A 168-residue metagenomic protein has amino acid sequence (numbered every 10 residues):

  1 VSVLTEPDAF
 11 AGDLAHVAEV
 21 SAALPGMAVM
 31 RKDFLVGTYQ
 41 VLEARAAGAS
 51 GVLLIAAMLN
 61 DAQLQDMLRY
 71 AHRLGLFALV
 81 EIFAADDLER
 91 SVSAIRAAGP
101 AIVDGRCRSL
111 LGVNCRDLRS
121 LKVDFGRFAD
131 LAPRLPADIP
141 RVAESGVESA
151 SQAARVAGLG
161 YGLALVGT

Functional and structural regions predicted by a protein language model:
V3, E43-Q63, I102-C107, G112-L118 (+1 more regions): Glycine-rich phosphate-binding active-site loops on the catalytic face of alpha/beta enzymes
T5, R31-D33, A56, V80-A84 (+3 more regions): A cross-domain feature marking catalytic cores of carbohydrate-active enzymes and several ubiquitous metabolic/repair
E6-P25, D33-L42, L54-H72, D86-S91 (+2 more regions): Active-site-adjacent beta->alpha loops and helix N-cap segments on the catalytic face of soluble alpha/beta enzymes
V20-K32, R73-F83, R134-E144: Short beta-strand/loop segments at the ligand-binding rim of alpha/beta enzyme cores
V36-G48, A84-A98, A143, V147-V166: Catalytic cores of alpha/beta
H72-F77, S93-A97: Short helix-capping and hinge/turn segments at secondary-structure transitions, especially at repeat and domain
V92-G99, D104, R119-S120: Conserved alpha/beta-domain cores
D104-V166: Catalytic-face loop-and-helix region of soluble metabolic enzyme cores
